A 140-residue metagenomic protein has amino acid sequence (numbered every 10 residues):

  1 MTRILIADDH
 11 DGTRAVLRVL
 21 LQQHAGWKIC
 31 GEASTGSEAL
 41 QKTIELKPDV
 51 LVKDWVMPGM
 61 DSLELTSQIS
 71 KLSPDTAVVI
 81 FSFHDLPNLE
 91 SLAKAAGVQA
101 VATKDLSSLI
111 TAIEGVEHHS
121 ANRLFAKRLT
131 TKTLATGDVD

Functional and structural regions predicted by a protein language model:
M1-T13, L17-L21, L51: Conserved acidic segment of CheY-like receiver
D8, D54-W55, S82: Active-site residues of response regulator receiver
G26-S34, K42: Short hydrophobic/Thr-rich beta-strand motif most characteristic of the beta2 strand and flanking loop of CheY-like
T35-E38, D61-E64: Acidic catalytic/metal-coordinating carboxylates
L46-V52: Active-site beta3 strand of CheY-like receiver
P58, L86: The feature encodes the CheY-like receiver
S62, A93-A100: As written
L63-P74: Short amphipathic alpha-helix used as the core "switch/output" element in two-component signaling
